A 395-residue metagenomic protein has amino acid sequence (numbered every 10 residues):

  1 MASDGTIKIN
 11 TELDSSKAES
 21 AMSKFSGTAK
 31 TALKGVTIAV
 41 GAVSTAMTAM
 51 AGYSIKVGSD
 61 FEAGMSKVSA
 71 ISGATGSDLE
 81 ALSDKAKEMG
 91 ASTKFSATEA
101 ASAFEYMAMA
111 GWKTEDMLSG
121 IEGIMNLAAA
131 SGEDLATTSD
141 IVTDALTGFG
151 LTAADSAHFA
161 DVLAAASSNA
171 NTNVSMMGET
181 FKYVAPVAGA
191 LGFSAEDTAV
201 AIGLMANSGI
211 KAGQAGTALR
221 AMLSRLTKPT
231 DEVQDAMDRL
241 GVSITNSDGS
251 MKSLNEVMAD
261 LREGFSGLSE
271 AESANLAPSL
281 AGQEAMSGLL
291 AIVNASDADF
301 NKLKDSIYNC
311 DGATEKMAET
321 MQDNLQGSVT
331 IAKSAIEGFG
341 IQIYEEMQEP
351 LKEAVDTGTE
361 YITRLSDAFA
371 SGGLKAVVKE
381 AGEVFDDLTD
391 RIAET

Functional and structural regions predicted by a protein language model:
M1-S59, M107, W112-K113, M117 (+5 more regions): Low-complexity, glycine/alanine-rich, low-charge segments that are largely flexible
G5-T11, E263-S266, A271, L289: A compositional/sequence signature of small-hydrophobic, Ser/Thr/Pro-rich patches that often harbor a TxxH
L13-K17, G73-A74, M251, V293: Structural beta->alpha junctions
A42-A91, A100-A110, M117-S131, T137-A170 (+10 more regions): Small-residue helix-packing and pore-constriction motifs in hydrophobic alpha-helices
S44, S119, G178, G209-G216 (+3 more regions): Hydrophobic, low-dielectric interface segments
L240-G241, L268, Q283: Flexible, solvent-exposed coil segments and beta strand-coil junctions, predominantly the extracellular/periplasmic
E284, A291-N294: Polar, low-complexity export/assembly segments characteristic of proteins that are secreted or assemble on the cell
